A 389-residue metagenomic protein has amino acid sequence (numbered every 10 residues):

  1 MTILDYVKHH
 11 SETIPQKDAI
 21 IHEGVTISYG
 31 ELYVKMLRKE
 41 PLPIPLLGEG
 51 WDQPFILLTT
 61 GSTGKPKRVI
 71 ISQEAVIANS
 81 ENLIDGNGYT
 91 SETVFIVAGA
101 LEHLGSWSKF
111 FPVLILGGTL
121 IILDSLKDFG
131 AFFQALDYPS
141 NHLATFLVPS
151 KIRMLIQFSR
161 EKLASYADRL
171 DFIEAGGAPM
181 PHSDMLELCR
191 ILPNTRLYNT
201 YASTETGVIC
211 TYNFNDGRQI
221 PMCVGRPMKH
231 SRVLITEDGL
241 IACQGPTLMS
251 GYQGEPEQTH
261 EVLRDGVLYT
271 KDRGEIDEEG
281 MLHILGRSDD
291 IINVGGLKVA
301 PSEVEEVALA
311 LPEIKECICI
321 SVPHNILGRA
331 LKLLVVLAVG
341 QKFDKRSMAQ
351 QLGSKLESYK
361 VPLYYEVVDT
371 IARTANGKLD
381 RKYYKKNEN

Functional and structural regions predicted by a protein language model:
P15, L42-L58, G88-V94: Conserved pre-ATP/AMP-binding loop-to-beta segment of ANL
A19-G48, I71-E74: Conserved AMP-binding/adenylate-forming core of the ANL superfamily
S28-Y29, P54-E81: Conserved AMP-binding A3 loop
I77-V94, E102-L143: Conserved AMP-binding/adenylation subdomain of ANL enzymes
H142-L147, F158-Q219: Gly/Ser/Thr-rich phosphate-binding loop
P227-H230, T236-V262, L297-V299: Conserved ATP/PPi-binding loop(s) of AMP-dependent carboxylate-activating enzymes
G245, G251, R273-K360: AMP-binding/adenylate-forming catalytic core of the ANL superfamily
E357-K378: AMP-binding/adenylate-forming catalytic domain of the ANL superfamily
